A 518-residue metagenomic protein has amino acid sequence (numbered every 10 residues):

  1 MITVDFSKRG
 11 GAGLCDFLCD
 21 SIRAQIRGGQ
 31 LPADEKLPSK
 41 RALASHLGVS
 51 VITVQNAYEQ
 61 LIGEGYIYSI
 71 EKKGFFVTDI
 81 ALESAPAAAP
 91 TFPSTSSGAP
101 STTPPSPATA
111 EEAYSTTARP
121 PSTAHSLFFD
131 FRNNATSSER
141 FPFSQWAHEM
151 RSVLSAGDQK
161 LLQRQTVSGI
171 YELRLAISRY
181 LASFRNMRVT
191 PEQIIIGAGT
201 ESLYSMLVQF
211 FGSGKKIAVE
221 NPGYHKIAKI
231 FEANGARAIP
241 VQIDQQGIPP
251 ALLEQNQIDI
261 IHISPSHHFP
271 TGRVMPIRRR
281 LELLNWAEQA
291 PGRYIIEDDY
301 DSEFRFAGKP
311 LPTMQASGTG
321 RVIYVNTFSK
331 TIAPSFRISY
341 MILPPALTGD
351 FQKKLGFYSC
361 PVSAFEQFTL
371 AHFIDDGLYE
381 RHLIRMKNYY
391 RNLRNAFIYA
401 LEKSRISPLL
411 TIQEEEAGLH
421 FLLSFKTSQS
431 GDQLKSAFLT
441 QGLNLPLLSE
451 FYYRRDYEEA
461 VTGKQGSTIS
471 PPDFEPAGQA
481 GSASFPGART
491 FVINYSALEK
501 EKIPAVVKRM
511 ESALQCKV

Functional and structural regions predicted by a protein language model:
M1-R151, A346, G356-S363, Q367 (+9 more regions): N-terminal basic, amphipathic alpha-helical segments
K72, Q315-D350, F365: Active-site PLP attachment segment
M150, K160-G292, E303, K309-S317 (+2 more regions): Conserved core of the PLP fold type I
H262, P446-F451: Flavin (primarily FAD) cofactor-binding/catalytic cores of flavoenzymes
